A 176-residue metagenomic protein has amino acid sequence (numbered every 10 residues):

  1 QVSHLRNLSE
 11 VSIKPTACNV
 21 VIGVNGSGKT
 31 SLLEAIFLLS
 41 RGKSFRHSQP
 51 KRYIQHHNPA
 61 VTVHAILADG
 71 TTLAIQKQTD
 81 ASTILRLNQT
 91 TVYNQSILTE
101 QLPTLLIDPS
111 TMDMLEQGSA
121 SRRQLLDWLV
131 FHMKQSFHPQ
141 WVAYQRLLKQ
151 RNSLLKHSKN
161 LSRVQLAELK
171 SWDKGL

Functional and structural regions predicted by a protein language model:
Q1-L38: Pre-Walker A-like glycine/lysine-rich segment at the N-terminus of P-loop NTPase domains
S3-H4, L8, V24-G26, S96-I97 (+2 more regions): Short, flexible segments with low predicted structural confidence
R6, K29, R46, R122-R123 (+1 more regions): Basic side chains
S9, P15, R46, K51-I54 (+1 more regions): Phosphate-binding site recognition
I13-V20, I66-T72, Q78-A81, K156-S162: Generic structural signal for short, solvent-exposed loop/turn connectors between secondary structure elements
F37-S121, L126-F137: Nucleotide-state sensing region of NTPase/ATPase domains
D113-L176: An accessory alpha-helical subdomain
